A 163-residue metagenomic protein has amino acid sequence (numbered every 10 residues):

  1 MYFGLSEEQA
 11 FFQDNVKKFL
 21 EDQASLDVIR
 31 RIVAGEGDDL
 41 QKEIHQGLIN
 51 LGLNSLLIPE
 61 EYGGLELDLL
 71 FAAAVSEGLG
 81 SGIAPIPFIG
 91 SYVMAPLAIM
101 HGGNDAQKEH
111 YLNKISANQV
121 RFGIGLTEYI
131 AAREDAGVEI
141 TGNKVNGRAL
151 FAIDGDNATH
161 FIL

Functional and structural regions predicted by a protein language model:
M1-E8: Intrinsic disorder at enzyme termini
Q9, L20, G52, P59 (+4 more regions): Buried hydrophobic positions in well-ordered alpha/beta secondary-structure cores of metabolic enzymes
D14: Conserved "HGTGT" condensation-loop signature of ketosynthase/thiolase-family condensing enzymes that catalyze
S25: Gly-rich Lys/Arg/Thr-decorated short loops/hinges at beta-loop-alpha junctions or inter-strand turns that position
V28-E36: C-terminal helix-coil-helix/basic helical segment that borders enzyme active sites and/or dimer interfaces and provides
D39-L53: Active-site-flanking structural segment that lines cofactor/substrate pockets
I49-E109, N113, A117-N118, D154-N157: Internal helix-loop-helix
G64-L65, D105-L163: Glycine-rich, Trp-frequent "lid" loop and neighboring beta-strands that shape and gate the flavin cofactor pocket
